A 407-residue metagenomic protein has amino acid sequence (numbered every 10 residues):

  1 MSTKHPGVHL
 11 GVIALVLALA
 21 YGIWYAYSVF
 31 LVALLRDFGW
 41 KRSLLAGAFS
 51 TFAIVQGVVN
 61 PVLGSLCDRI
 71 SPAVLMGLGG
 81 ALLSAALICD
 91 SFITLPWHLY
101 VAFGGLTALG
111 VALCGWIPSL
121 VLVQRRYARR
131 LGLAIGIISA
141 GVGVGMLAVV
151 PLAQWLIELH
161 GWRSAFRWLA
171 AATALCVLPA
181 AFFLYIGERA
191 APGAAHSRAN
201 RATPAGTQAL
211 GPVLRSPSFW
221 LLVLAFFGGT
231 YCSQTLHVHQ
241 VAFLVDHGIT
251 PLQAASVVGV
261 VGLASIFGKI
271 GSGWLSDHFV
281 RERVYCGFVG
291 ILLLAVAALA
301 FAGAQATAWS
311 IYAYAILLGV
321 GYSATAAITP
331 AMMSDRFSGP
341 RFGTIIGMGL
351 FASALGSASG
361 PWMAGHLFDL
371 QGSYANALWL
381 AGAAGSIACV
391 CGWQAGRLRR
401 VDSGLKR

Functional and structural regions predicted by a protein language model:
A18, H98-C114, F227, S310-S323: Hydrophobic core of transmembrane alpha-helices in multi-pass small-molecule transporters, especially MFS/SLC-type
Y25, A53-P61, M146-L147, G262-I270 (+2 more regions): Residue-level signature of mid-helix packing/kink "hotspots" within the transmembrane helices of 12-pass Major
Y27-V32, L214-S272, G360: Extracytoplasmic gate region of multi-pass secondary transporters
L34, L113-Y127, A324-F337: Intracellular juxtamembrane helix-capping segments at the cytosolic ends of symmetry-related transmembrane helices
R69-G79, H278-V289: Cytoplasmic membrane-interface "Motif A"-like loop-to-helix N-cap segments of 12-TM Major Facilitator Superfamily
A81-T94, I291-A304: C-terminal ends and interior cores of transmembrane alpha-helices in multi-pass membrane transporters/permeases
G104-A140: Cytoplasmic helix-loop-helix junction between adjacent transmembrane helices in 12-TM secondary transporters
R129, I138-R189: Helix-loop-helix hairpin linking two adjacent transmembrane segments in secondary transporters
